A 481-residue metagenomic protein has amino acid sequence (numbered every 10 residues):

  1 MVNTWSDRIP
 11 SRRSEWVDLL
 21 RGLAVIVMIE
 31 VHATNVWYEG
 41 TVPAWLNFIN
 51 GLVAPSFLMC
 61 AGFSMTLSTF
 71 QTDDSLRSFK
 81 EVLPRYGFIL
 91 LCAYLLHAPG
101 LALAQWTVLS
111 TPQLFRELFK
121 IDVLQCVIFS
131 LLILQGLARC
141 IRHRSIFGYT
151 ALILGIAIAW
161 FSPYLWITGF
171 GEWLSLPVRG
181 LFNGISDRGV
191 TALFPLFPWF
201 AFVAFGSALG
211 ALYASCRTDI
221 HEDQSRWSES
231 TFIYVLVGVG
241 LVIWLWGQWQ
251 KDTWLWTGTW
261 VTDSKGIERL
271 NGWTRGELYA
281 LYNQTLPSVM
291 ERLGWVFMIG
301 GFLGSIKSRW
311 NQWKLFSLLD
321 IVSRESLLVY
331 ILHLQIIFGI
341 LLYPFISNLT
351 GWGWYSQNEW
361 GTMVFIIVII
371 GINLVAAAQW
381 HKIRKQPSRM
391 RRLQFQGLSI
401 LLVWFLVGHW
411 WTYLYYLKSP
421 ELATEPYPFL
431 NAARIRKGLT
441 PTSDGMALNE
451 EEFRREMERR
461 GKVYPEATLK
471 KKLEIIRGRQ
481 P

Functional and structural regions predicted by a protein language model:
V2-P481: Alpha-helical transmembrane segments and their immediate juxtamembrane cytosolic regions
